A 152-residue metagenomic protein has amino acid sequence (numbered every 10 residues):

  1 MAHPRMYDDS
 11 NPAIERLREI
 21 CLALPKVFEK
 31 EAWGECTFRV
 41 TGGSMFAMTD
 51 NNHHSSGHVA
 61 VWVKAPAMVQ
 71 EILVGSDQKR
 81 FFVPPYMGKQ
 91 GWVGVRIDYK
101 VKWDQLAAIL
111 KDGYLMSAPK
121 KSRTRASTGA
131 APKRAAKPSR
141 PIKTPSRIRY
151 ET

Functional and structural regions predicted by a protein language model:
M1-T152: Charge-dense, helix-prone N-terminal extensions
